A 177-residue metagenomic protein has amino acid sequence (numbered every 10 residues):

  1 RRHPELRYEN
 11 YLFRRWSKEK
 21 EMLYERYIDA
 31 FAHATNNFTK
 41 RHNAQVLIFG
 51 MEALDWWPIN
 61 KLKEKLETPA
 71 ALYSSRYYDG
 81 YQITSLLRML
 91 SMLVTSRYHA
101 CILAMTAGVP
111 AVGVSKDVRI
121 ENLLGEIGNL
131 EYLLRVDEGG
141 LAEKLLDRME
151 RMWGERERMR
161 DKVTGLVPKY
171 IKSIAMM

Functional and structural regions predicted by a protein language model:
R1-M177: Active-site anion-handling motifs in enzyme catalytic cores
